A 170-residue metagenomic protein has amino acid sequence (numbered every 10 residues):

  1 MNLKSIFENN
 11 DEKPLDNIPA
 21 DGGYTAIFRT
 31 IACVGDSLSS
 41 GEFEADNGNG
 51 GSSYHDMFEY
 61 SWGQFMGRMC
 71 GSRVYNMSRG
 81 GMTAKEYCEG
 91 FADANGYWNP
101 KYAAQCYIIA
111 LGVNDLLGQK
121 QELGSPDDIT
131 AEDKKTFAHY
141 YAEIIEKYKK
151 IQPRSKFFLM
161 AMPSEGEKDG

Functional and structural regions predicted by a protein language model:
M1-F58, G67-R68, Y102, K150: N-terminal secretory targeting modules
N2-E8, M77-G80, F158, S164-E167: Short, charged N-terminal helix-start/capping segments
N17-A20, F91-G96, E143-I145: A generic local structural motif
T30-G35, S39, R73-S78, Q105-A110 (+1 more regions): Structural recognition of the beta-strand scaffold that forms the well-ordered cores of secreted hydrolase catalytic
G41, L117-G118, E167-K168: Glycine/Thr-rich phosphate-binding loops of Rossmann-like dinucleotide-binding domains
E44-K135, H139: Conserved SGNH/GDSL esterase-like catalytic core that processes O-acyl groups on lipids and polysaccharides
N114, I145-G170: Active-site segments of SGNH/GDSL-like serine hydrolases that catalyze O-acetyl group transfer/hydrolysis on lipids
T136, Y140-Y148: Extracytoplasmic, non-cytosolic globular domains
